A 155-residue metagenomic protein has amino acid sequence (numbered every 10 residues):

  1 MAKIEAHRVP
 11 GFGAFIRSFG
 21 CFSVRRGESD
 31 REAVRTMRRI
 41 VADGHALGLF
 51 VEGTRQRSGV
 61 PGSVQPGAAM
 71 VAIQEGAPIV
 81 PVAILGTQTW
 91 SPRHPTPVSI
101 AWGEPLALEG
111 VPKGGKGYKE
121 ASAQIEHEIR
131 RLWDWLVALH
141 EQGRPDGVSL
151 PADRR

Functional and structural regions predicted by a protein language model:
M1-S29, R35-T36: Catalytic core of membrane glycerolipid acyltransferases/transacylases, capturing the structured, soluble-facing
E32-R155: Non-catalytic C-terminal accessory region of glycerolipid acyltransferases and related lyso-lipid remodeling enzymes
